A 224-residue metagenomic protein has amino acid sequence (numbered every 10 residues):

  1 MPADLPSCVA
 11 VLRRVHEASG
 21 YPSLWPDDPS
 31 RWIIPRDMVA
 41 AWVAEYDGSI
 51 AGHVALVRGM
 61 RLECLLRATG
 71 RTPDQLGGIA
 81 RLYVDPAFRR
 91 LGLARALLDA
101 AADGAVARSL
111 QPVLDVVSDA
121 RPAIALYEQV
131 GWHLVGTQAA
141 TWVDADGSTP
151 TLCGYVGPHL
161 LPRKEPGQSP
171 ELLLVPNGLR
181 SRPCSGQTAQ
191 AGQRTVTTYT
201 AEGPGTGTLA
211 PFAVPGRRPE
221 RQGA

Functional and structural regions predicted by a protein language model:
P2, A10-P86, L98-A100, G104 (+4 more regions): Acetyl-CoA-dependent GNAT
A3-S7, R121-P122: Short alpha-helical
V57, D115, V135-Q138: Solvent-exposed beta-strand sheet faces enriched in polar/charged residues
D85-A87, L91, S118-D119: Active-site acidic-Proline motif in GNAT/NAT acetyltransferases
R95, D119-G136, A145: Conserved active-site alpha-helix within GNAT-family acetyltransferase domains
A105-V116: Conserved GNAT acetyl-CoA-binding A-motif
Q138-A140, D144-T200, T208, F212-A224: Terminal substrate-recognition subdomain of acyl/acetyltransferases
